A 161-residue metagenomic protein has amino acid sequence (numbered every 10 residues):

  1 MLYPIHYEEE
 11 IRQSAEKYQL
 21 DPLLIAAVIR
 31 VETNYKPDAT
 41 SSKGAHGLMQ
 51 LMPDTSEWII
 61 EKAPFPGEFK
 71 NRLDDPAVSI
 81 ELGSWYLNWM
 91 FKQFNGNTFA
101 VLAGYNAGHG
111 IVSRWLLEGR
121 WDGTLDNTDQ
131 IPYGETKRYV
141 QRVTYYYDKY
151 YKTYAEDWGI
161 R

Functional and structural regions predicted by a protein language model:
M1, I11-S14, P37-H46, F65-A77 (+2 more regions): Second-shell loop/turn segments in exported
M1-P37, Y154: Export/targeting segments at the very N-terminus of extracytoplasmic proteins
L20-D38, I80-W85, V101-A107, V143: Short, functionally critical alpha-helical segments immediately adjacent to catalytic or ligand/cofactor-binding
L24-A26, E68, F94-G104, Y154-R161: Surface-exposed patches in mature extracellular/periplasmic domains of secreted proteins
N34, L51-E61, A107-R114: Glycine-rich, acidic and aromatic/proline-enriched surface loops and short helix-turn segments that act as binding
K43-F65, E81-Y86, D122: Substrate-binding/active-site groove segments that recognize and process beta-1,4-linked N-acetyl-hexosamine
A77-E81, F99, K137: Non-membrane alpha-helical structural segments and their capping/turn regions in soluble enzymes
V101-A155: Catalytic and substrate-binding regions of cell-wall glycan-acting enzymes that process beta-1,4-linked
